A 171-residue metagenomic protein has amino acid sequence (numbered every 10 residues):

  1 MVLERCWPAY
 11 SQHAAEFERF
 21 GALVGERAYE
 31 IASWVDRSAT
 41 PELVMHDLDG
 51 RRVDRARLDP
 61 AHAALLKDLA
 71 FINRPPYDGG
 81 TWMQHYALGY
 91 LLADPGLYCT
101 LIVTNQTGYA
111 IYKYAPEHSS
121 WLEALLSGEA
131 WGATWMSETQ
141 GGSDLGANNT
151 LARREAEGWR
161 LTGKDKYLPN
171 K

Functional and structural regions predicted by a protein language model:
M1-Y77: Extended, charge-enriched "interface" segments that sit outside catalytic cores
V2, G89-A93, T134: Generic, low-specificity signal for short hydrophobic/alpha-helical stretches with a mild N-terminal bias, encompassing
C6, A14-A15, S38, P116 (+2 more regions): Proteins with a high burden of low-complexity, intrinsically disordered sequence enriched in S/T/G/P/A and R, requiring
D36, H46-V53, A61, P116-S119 (+2 more regions): Short, charged low-complexity intrinsically disordered segments located at boundaries of structured domains
T40, T81, T100, T104-T107 (+4 more regions): Residue-identity detector for threonine
D49-E123, S127-G128, P169-K171: Internal helix-loop-helix
S119-K171: Glycine-rich, Trp-frequent "lid" loop and neighboring beta-strands that shape and gate the flavin cofactor pocket
